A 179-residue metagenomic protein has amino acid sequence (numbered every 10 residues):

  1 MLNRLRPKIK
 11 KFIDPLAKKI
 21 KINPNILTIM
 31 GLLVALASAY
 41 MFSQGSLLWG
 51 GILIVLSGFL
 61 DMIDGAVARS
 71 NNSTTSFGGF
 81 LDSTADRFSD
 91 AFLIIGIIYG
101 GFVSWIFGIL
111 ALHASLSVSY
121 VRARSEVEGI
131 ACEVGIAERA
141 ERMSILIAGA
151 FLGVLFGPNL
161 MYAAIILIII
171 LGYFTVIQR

Functional and structural regions predicted by a protein language model:
M1-G58, L93-R179: Hydrophobic alpha-helical transmembrane segments
Q44-S57, I63-G65, N71-G78: Hydrophobic, small-residue-rich transmembrane alpha-helices and their short perimembrane loops in multi-pass membrane
D61, D82, S115: Conserved G/P- and acidic residue-centered "switch" motifs that form tight phosphate/ATP-binding loops in soluble
G65-F107: Basic, amphipathic juxtamembrane/active-site segments that coordinate anionic phosphate or diphosphate groups
